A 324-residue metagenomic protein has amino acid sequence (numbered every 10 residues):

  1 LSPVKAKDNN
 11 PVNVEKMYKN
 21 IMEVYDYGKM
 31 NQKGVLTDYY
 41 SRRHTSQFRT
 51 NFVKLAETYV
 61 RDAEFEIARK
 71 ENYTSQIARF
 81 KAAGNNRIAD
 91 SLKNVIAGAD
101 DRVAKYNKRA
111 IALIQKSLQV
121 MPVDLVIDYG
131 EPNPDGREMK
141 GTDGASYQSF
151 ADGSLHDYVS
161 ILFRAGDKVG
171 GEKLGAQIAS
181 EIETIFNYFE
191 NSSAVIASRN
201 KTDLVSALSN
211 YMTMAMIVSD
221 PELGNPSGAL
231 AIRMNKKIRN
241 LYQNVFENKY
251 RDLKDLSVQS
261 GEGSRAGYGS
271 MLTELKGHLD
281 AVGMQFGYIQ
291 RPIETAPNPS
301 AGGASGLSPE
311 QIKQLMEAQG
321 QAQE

Functional and structural regions predicted by a protein language model:
L1-E317, A322: ER/secretory pathway lumenal C-terminal domains and tails of membrane proteins involved in glycoprotein biogenesis
